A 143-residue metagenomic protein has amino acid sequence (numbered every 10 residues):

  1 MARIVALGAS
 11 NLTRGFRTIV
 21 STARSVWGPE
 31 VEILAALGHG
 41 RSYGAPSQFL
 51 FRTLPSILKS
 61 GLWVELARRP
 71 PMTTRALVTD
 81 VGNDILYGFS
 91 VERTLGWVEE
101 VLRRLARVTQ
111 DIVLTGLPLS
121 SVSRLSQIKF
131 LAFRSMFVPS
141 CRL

Functional and structural regions predicted by a protein language model:
R3-G96: Conserved SGNH/GDSL esterase-like catalytic core that processes O-acyl groups on lipids and polysaccharides
K59-L143: Alpha-helical cap/lid subdomain in secreted, periplasmic, or secretory-pathway luminal O-acyl-processing enzymes
